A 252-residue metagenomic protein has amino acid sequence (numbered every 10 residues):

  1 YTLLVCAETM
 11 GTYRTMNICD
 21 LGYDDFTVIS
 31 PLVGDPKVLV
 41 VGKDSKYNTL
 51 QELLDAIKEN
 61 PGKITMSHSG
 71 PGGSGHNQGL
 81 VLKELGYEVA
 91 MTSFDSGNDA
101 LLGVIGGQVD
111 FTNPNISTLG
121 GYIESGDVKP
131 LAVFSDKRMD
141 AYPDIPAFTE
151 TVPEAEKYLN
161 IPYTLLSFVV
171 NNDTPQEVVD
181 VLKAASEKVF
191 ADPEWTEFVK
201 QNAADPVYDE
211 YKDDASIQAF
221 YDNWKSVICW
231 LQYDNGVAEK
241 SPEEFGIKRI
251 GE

Functional and structural regions predicted by a protein language model:
Y1-T2, R14-D99, F148, L165-F198: Hinge/capping helix and adjacent helix->loop/strand transition within the periplasmic-binding protein
T2-L4, V38, D110-F111, P130: Short, Asp-centered acidic motifs that coordinate Mg2+ and/or phosphate in catalytic or ligand-binding sites
L4-A7, K240: Short beta-strand segments
E8, K43, I116-S117, S135 (+1 more regions): Short secondary-structure boundary segments
I29-S30, E154-P162, T196-V207: Mobile beta-alpha loop/short-helix "lid" or hinge segments that flank ligand
K63, S67-I145: Ligand-binding pocket segment of bilobal, Venus flytrap-like solute-binding proteins
G120-F190, E239-E244, K248-E252: C-terminal lobe and pocket-closing loops of periplasmic/extracytoplasmic Venus-flytrap solute-binding proteins
E124, E177-E252: An extracytoplasmic/periplasmic, membrane-proximal ligand-sensing/linker region
